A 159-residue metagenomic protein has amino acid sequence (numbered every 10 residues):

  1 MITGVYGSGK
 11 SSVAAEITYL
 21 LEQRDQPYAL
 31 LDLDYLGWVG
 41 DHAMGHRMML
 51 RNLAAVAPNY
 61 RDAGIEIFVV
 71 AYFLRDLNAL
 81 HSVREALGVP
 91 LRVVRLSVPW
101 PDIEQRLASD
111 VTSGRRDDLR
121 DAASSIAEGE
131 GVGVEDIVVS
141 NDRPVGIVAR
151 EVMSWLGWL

Functional and structural regions predicted by a protein language model:
I2: Hydrophobic anchor at the beta1->P-loop junction of P-loop NTPases
V5-Y6: The conserved Walker
G9: Conserved glycine(s) of the Walker
S12-P58: Conserved substrate/cofactor phosphate-moiety recognition/catalytic segment in nucleotide-dependent phosphotransferases
L36, L74-D76, S97-I103, P144: Conserved nucleotide-binding/hydrolysis micro-motifs of P-loop NTPases
M48-L91: Glycine-rich phosphate-binding loop used to anchor ATP phosphates in small-molecule kinases, encompassing both
L87-L107, V139: Conserved phosphate-donor/acceptor-positioning beta-strand/loop module used by diverse small-molecule
S109-L159: Small-molecule kinase domains that catalyze NTP-dependent phosphoryl transfer to phosphate-bearing small molecules
